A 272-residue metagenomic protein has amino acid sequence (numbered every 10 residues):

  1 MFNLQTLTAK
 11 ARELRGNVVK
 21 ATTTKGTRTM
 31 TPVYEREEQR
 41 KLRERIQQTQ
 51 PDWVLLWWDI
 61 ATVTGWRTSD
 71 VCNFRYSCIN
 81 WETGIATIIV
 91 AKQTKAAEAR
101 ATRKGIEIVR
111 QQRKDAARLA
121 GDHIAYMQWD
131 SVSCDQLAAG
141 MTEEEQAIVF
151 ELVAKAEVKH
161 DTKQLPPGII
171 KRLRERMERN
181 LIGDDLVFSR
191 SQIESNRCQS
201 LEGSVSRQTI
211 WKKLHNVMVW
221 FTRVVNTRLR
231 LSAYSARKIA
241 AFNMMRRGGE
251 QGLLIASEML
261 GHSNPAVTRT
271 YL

Functional and structural regions predicted by a protein language model:
M1, T49-D52, D59, S200-I210 (+1 more regions): N-terminal core-binding DNA-recognition domain of tyrosine site-specific recombinases/integrases
M1-K41, I193-C198: Flexible interdomain linker/hinge and immediately adjacent N-terminus of the catalytic tyrosine-recombinase domain
P32, R36-T64: Basic, Lys/Arg- and aromatic-enriched nucleic-acid-binding interface segment
Q48-P51, W211-L254, E258: Short, basic (Lys/Arg/His-rich) helix/loop patches that form interaction surfaces in the mid-to-C-terminal regions
A61-G84, L254: Short, charged phosphate-coordinating catalytic segments
N73-I169: Conserved tyrosine-mediated DNA breakage-rejoining catalytic core shared by Y-recombinases
C78-E82, E250-L272: Short, polar N-cap/turn motifs at the start of nucleic acid-interacting alpha helices
T142, Q146, P166-T227: Active-site/catalytic core of tyrosine-dependent DNA strand-transfer enzymes
